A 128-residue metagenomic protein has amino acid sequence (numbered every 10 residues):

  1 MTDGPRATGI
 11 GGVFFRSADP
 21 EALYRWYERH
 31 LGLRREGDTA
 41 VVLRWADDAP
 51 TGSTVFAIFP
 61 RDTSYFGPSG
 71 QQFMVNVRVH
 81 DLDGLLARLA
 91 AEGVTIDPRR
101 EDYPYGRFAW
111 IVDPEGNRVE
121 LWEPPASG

Functional and structural regions predicted by a protein language model:
M1-G12, D38, L86-G128: Vicinal oxygen chelate
T2-T8, F14-F56, A91: Core segments of cupin and vicinal oxygen chelate
I10-A18, R44, T63-A90, R107-V112 (+1 more regions): Vicinal oxygen chelate
E21, A49, D81-D83, S127: Residues that cap or initiate secondary-structure elements
A22-R25, A57, T63, E101-Y103: Intrinsically disordered, low-complexity segments enriched in small/polar residues
Y27, P60-D62, G84-L85, E92-I96: Short secondary-structure boundary micro-motifs
L31-G70, I111-P114, R118-P125: Conserved short beta-strand elements that form part of the metal-binding/catalytic scaffold of enzyme active sites
L31-R34, V77-R78, P98-E101: Short linear motifs in intrinsically disordered
